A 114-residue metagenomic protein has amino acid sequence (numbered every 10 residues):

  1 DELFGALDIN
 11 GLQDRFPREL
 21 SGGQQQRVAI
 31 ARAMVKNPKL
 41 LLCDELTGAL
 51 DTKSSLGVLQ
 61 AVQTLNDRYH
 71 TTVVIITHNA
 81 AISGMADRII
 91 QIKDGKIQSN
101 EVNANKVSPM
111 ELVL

Functional and structural regions predicted by a protein language model:
D1-G11: Conserved ABC ATPase "signature" region
F16-L20, Q24: Conserved ABC ATPase signature
I30, V58: Hydrophobic anchor residue at the start of the ABC signature
N37: Conserved catalytic motifs of ABC-family nucleotide-binding domains
L41-D44: Catalytic Walker B motif of ABC-type/P-loop ATPase nucleotide-binding domains
T52-S54: Helix N-cap at the start of a conserved alpha-helix in ABC-type nucleotide-binding domains
A61-V74: Conserved catalytic loops of ABC-family nucleotide-binding domains
